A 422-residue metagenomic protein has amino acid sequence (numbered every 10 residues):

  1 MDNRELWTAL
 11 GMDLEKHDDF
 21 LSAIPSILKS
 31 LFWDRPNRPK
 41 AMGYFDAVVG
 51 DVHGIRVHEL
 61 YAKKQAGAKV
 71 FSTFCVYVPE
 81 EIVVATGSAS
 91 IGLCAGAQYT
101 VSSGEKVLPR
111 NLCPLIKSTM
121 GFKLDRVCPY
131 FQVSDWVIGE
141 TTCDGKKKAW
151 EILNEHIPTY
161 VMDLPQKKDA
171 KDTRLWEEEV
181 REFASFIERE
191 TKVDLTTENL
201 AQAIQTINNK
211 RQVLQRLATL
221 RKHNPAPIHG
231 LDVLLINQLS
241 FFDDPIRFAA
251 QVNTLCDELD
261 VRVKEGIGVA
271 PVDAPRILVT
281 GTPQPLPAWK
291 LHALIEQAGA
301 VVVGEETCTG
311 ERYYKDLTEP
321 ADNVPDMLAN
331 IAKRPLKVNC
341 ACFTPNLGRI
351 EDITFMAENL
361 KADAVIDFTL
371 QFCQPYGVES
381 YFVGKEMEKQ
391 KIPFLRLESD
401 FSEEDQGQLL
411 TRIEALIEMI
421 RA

Functional and structural regions predicted by a protein language model:
N3-K69, S185-V302, E306-Y314, N346: A charged, amphipathic alpha-helical module
V52-H53, Y61, A68-L124: An N-terminal, globular interaction/scaffold subdomain
Q65, Y77, I82-G96, V101-G104 (+2 more regions): Redox- and metal-dependent alpha/beta enzyme cores, enriched for Fe-S-associated oxidoreductases and cofactor-handling
V70, D135-W136, A364: Structural motif
F74, L278-T280, F368: Short hydrophobic segments within beta-strands
N111-R126, A341-T354: Glycine-rich, highly charged phosphate/nucleotide-binding loops
F122-F186: Acidic/His-rich segments in extracytoplasmic proteins that coordinate ligands and/or metal ions
I350-A364, F368-A422: TerminUS-proximal long segments
